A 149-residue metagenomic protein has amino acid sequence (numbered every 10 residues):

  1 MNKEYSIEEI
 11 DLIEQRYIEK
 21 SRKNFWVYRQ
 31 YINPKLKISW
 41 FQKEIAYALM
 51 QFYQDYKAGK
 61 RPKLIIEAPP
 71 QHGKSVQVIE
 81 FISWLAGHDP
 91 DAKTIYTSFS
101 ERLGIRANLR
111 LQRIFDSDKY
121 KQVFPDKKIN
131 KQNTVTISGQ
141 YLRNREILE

Functional and structural regions predicted by a protein language model:
M1-R61: N-terminal accessory segments
F41, V78, A107: Hydrophobic (often cysteine-bearing) scaffold residues that line and stabilize catalytic clefts of nucleotide/cofactor
R61-K63, D91: A general structural motif
I66-A68, Y96: Hydrophobic anchor at the beta1->P-loop junction of P-loop NTPases
P69-G73: Walker A/P-loop nucleotide-binding motif
K74-S83: Motif I (Walker A/P-loop) of helicase-class P-loop NTPases
L85-K93, D116-Y120: Post-Walker A helix-loop "phosphate-sensing" segment adjacent to the P-loop in P-loop NTPases
T97-E149: Conserved nucleotide-state-sensing and coupling region of NTP-binding domains
